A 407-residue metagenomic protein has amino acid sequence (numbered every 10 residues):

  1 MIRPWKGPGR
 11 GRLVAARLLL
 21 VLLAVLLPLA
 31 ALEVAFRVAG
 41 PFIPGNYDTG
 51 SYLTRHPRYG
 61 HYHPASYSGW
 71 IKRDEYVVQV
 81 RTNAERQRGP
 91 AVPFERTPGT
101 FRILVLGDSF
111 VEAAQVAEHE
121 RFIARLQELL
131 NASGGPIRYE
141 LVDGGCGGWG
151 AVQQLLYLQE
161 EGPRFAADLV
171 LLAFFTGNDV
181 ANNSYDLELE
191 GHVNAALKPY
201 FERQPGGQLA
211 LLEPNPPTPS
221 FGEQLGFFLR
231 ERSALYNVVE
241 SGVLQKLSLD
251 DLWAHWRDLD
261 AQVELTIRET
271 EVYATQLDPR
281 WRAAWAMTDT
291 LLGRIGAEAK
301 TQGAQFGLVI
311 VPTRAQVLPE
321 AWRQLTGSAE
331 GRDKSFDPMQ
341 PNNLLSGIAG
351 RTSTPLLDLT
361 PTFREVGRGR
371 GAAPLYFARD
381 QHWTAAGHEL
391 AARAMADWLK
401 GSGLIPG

Functional and structural regions predicted by a protein language model:
M1-R102, R164-D168, A181-S184, L189-N194 (+2 more regions): N-terminal secretory targeting modules
W5, E120, P136, T176-T354 (+2 more regions): Serine-dependent acyl-ester chemistry module
E33, D108, Q154, V170 (+5 more regions): Generic structural signal for small/hydrophobic residues in well-ordered secondary structure, especially within
P41-G134, A254, L259-A261, L265-T266 (+5 more regions): Membrane/wall-proximal cationic-aromatic binding patches
R102-L106, V142, V170: Conserved beta-strand elements of the Class I
G135-P163: A conserved hydrophobic secondary-structure block that centers on an alpha-helix together with its immediately flanking
A151, L155, W285, D289 (+1 more regions): Short, amphipathic alpha-helical "lid/cap" segments that border enzyme active or binding sites
F377-G407: Histidine-centered active-site loop/cap adjacent to the catalytic His in serine esterases/O-acetyl transfer systems
